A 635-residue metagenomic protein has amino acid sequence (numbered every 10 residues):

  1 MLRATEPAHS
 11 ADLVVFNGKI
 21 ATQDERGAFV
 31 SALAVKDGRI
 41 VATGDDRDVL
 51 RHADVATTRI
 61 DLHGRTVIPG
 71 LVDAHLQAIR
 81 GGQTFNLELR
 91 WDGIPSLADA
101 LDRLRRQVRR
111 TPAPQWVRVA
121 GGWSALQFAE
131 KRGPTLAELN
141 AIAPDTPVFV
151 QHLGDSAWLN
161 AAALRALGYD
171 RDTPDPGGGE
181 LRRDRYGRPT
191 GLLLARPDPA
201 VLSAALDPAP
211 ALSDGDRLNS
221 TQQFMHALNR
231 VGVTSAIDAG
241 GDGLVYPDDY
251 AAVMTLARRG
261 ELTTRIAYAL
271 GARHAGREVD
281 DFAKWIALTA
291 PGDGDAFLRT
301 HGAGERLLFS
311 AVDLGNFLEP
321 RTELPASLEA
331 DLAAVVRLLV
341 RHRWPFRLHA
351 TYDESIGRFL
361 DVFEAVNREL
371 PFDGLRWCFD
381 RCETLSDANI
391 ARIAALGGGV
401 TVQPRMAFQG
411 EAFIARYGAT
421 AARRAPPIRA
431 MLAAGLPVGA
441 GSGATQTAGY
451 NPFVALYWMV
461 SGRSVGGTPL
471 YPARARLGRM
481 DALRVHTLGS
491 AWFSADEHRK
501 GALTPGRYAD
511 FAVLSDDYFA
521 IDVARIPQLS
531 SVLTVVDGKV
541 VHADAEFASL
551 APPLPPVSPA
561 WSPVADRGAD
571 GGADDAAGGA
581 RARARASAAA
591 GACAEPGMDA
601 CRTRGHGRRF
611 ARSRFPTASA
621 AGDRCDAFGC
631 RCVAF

Functional and structural regions predicted by a protein language model:
M1-S10: Bacterial Sec-dependent signal peptides at the C-terminal "C-region" and cleavage site
H9-F16, A21, E25-I286, R299-S355 (+6 more regions): Divalent metal-binding segments
A11, S31, R499-A502, S531: Short, conserved secondary-structure segments in the cores of folded domains
R258-T263, G292-D293, V366-G374: Short helix-capping segments at alpha-helix termini
P291-D293, A394-G397: Structural alpha-helical segments in enzyme catalytic/regulatory domains
R337-R347, T351-W377, R381-C382, D387-A391 (+3 more regions): His/Asp/Glu-enriched, well-ordered alpha-helical/loop segment that forms or immediately abuts the divalent-metal
A491-F493, R499, V513-I526, V532-V535 (+2 more regions): C-terminal functional module detector
